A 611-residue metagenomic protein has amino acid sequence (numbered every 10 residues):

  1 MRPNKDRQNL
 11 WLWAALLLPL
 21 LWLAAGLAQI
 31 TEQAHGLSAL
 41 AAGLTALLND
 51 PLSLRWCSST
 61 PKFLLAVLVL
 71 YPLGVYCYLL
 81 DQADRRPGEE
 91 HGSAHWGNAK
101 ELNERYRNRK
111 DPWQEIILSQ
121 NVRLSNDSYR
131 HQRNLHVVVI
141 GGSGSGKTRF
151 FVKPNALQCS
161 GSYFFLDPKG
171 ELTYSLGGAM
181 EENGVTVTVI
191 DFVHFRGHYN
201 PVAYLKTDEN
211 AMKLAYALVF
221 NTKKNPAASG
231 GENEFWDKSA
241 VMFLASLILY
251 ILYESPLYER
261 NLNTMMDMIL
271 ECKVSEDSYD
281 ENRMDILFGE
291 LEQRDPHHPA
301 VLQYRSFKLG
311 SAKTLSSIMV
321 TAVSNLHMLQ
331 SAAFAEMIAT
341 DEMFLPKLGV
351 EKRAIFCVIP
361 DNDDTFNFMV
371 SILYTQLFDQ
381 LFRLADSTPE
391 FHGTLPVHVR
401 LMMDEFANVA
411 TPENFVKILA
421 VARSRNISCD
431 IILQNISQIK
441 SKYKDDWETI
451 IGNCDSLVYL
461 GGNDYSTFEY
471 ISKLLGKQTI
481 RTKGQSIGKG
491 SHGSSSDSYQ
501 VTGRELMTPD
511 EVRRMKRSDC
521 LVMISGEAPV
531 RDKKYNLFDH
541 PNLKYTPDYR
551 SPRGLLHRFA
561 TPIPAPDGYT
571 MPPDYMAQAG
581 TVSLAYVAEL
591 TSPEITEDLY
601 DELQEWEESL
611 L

Functional and structural regions predicted by a protein language model:
M1-S145, R149-V152, K477, G488-K489: Basic- and hydrophobic-enriched, low-structure N-terminal and domain-boundary segments that flank ATP-binding catalytic
A25, R133-I427, K442, G452 (+2 more regions): P-loop NTPase motor domains
G92-A94, S119, H131, L135-H136 (+6 more regions): General secondary-structure edge motif
H95-E104, W113-Q114, S119-Y129, R149-F150 (+7 more regions): A broad, low-specificity signal for short, low-complexity segments enriched in glycine/proline and polar/charged
A179-E182, Y204-L205, D445-T449, K473-Q478 (+2 more regions): Short secondary-structure boundary/capping segments
I359, D363, E405, L433 (+2 more regions): Short loop or secondary-structure boundary microenvironments that flank and position key functional residues
L419-L521: Conserved ATP-driven motor cores of ASCE-family P-loop NTPases powering translocation/secretion/packaging/pilus
E505, K544-P547: Extended alpha-helical interface modules used as scaffolds for assembling large macromolecular complexes
